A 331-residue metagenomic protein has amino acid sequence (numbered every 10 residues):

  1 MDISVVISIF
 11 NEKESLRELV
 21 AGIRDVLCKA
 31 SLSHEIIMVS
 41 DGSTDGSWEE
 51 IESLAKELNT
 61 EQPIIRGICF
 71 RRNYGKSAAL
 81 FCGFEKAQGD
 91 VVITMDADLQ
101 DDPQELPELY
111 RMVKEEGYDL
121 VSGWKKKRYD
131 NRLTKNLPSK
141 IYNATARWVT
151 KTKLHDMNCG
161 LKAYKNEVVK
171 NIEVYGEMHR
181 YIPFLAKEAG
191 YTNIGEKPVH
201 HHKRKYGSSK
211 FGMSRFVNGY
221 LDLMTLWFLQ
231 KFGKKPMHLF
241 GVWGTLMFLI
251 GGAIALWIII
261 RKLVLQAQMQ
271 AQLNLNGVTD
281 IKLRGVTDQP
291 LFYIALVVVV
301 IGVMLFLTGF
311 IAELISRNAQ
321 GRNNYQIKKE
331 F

Functional and structural regions predicted by a protein language model:
D2-S4, E35: Cell-envelope/extracellular polymer assembly enzymes that use nucleotide-activated donors
E12-L27: Short, well-formed alpha-helical segments that are part of the catalytic scaffolds of diverse glycosyltransferases
E14-R17, D45-A55: Acidic helix N-cap motif at the loop->helix transition within catalytic regions of sugar-transfer enzymes
L32-S43, R66-C69: Short beta-strand/loop segment that forms part of the nucleotide-sugar
S40-E49, L99-Q100: A conserved acidic beta->alpha catalytic loop
I64-R72, K76-K86, V91, P103-Y181 (+3 more regions): Acceptor/aglycone-binding surface of glycosyltransferases and processive sugar-polymer synthases
Y181-F331: Hydrophobic helical membrane-anchoring modules
